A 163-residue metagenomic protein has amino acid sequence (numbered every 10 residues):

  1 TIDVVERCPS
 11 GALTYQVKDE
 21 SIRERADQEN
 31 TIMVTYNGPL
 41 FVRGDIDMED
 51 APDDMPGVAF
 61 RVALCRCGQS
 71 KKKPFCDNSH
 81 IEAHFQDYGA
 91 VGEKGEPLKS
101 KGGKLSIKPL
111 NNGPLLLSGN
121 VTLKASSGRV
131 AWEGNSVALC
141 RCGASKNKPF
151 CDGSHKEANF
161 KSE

Functional and structural regions predicted by a protein language model:
T1-E20, E29-D47, E96-T122: Short Fe-S-cluster ligation motifs
T1-G11, M33-T35, L64-P74, K108-L110 (+1 more regions): Cysteine-centered iron-sulfur cluster-binding motifs in ferredoxin-type domains/subunits of redox enzymes
D3-D19, K73-H84, K148-N159: Iron-sulfur cluster-binding cysteine motifs and their immediate structural context in ferredoxin-like electron-transfer
S21-E29, I81-L98, H155-E163: Short cysteine/histidine-rich metal-coordination sites, predominantly Zn2+-binding motifs
A26, A59, K101-G102, G134: Residues that act as N-cap/strand-start positions at coil-to-secondary-structure junctions
V42, L117, K124-S126, N147-K148 (+1 more regions): Domain-scale terminal segments
M48-V62, L123-V137, K148: A cross-kingdom feature marking solvent-exposed beta-strand/loop segments within repeated, beta-rich binding/scaffold
